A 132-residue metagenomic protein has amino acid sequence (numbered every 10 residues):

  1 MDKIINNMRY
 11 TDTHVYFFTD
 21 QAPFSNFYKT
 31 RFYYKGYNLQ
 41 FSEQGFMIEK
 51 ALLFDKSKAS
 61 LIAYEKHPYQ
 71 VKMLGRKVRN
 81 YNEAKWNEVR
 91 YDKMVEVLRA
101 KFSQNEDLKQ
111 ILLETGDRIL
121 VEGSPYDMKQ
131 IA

Functional and structural regions predicted by a protein language model:
M1-A132: Charged, low-complexity intrinsically disordered segments
